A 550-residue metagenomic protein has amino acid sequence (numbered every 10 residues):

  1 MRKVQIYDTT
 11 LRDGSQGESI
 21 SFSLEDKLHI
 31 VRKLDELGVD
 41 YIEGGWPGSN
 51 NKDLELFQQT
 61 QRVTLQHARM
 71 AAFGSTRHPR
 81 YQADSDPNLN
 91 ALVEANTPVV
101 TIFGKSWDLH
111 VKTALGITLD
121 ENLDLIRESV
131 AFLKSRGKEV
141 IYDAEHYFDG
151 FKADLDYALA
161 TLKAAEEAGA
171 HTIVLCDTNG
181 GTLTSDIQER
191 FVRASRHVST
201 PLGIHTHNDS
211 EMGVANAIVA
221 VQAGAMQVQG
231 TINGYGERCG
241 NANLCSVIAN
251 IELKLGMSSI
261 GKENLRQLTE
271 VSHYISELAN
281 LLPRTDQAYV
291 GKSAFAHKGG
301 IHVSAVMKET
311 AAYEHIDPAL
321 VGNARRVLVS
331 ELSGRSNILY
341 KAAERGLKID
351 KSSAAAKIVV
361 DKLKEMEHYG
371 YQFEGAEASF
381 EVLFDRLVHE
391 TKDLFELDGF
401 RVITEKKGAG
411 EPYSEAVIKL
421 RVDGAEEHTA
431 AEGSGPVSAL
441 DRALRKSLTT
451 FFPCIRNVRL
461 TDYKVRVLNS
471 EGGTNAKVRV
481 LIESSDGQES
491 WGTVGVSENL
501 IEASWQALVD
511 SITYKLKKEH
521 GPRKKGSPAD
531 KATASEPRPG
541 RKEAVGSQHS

Functional and structural regions predicted by a protein language model:
K3-V4, T10, A249, L255-A425 (+2 more regions): A mid-to-C-terminal "edge-of-domain" accessory segment
V4-I6, Q16-Y41, Q59-V63, H78-T200 (+1 more regions): Alpha/beta enzyme core
Q66-F73: A glycine-rich helix N-cap at a beta->alpha junction
L175, Q229-E237, E252-G261, V321-L328 (+2 more regions): Short beta-alpha connecting loops at secondary-structure transitions that line or flank enzyme active sites
N179-T182, Q188-K308: Catalytic alpha/beta core domains of metabolic enzymes, predominantly
E432-V437, A443-L444, V480, S484-D486 (+1 more regions): Terminal-proximal interaction/regulatory segments of ATP-powered molecular machines
F451-S485: Generic long, charged, amphipathic alpha-helical segments
G487-K524: Mixed-charge, glycine-accented linear interaction segment located at domain edges/termini
